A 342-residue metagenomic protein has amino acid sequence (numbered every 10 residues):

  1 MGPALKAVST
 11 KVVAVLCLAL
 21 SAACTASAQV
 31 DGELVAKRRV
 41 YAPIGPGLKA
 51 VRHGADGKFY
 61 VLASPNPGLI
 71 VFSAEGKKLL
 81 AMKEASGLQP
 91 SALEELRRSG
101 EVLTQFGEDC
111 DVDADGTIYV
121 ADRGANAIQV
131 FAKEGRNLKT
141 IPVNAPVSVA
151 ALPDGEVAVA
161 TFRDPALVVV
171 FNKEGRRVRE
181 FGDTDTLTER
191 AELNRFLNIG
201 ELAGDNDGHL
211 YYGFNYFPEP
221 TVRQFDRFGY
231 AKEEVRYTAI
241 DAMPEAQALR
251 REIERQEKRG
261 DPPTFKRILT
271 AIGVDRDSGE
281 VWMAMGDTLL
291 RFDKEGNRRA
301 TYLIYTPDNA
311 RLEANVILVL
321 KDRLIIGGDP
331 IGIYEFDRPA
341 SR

Functional and structural regions predicted by a protein language model:
M1-V13: Bacterial N-terminal signal peptides that target proteins for export
K11-A23: Bacterial N-terminal signal peptides
C24-R342: Eukaryotic scaffold repeat domains enriched in small/polar residues
